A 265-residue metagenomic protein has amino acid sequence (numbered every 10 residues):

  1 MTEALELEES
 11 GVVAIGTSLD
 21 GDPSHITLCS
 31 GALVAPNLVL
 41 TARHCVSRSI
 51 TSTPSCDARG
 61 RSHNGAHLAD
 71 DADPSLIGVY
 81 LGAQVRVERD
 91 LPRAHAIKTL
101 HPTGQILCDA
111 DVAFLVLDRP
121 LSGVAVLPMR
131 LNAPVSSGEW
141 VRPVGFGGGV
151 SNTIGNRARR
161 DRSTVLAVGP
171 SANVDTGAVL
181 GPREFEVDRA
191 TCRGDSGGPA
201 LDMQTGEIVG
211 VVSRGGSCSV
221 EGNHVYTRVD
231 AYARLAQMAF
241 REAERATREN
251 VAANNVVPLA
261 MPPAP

Functional and structural regions predicted by a protein language model:
T2-E8, L19-P23, L28, S55-S122 (+1 more regions): Conserved catalytic-core segment of clan PA serine endopeptidases
L7-I15, R183-F185: Short, hydrophobic/aromatic-rich segments at coil-to-beta transitions
V12, S30, D111, W140 (+1 more regions): Conserved beta-strand and immediately adjacent loop positions that scaffold enzyme active sites
A14, L38-L40, Y80, F114-V116 (+1 more regions): Residues within well-ordered beta-strands of beta-sheet-rich folds
L19-D20, H44-R48, A83-R86, D118-S122 (+4 more regions): Acidic glycine-/aspartate-rich tracts in secreted/extracellular proteins
T27-C29, R89-H95, A125, N156-R162 (+1 more regions): Short beta-strand segments
T27-L28, L33-S47, T53-G78, R160-L166 (+3 more regions): C-terminal subregion of chymotrypsin/trypsin-like serine protease catalytic domains
V85, C108-D188, G222-A239: Chymotrypsin/trypsin-fold serine protease catalytic domain
